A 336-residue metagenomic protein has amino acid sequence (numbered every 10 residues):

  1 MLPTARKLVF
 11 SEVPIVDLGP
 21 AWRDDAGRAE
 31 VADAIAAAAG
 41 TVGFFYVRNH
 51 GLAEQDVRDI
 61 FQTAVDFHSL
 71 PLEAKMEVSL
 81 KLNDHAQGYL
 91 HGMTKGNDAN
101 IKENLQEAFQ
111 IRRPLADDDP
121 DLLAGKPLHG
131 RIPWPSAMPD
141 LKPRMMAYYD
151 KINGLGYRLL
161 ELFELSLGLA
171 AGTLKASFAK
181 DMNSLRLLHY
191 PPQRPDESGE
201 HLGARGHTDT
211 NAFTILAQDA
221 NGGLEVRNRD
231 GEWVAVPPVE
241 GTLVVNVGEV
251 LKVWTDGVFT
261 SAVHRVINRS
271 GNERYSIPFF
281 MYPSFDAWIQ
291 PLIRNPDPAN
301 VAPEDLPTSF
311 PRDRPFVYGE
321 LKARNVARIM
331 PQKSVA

Functional and structural regions predicted by a protein language model:
M1-A336: Peripheral, non-catalytic segments flanking oxidoreductase cores
